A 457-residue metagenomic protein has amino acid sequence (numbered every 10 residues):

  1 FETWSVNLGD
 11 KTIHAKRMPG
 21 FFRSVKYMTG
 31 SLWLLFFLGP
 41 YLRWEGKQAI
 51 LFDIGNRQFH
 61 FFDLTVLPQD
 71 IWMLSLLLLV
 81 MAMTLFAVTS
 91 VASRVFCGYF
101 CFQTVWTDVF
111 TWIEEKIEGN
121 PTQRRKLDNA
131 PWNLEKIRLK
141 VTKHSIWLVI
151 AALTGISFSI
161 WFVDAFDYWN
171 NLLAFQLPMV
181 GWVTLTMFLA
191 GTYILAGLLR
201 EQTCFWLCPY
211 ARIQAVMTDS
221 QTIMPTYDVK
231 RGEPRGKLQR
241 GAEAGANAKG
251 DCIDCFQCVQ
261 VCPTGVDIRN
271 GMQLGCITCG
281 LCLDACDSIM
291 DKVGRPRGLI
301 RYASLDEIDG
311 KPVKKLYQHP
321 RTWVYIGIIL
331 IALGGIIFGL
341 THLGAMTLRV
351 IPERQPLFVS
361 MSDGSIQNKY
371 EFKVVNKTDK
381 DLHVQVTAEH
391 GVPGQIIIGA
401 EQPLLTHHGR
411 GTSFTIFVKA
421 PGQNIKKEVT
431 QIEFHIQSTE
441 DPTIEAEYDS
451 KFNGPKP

Functional and structural regions predicted by a protein language model:
F1-R235, L283, P296-L330: Membrane-embedded alpha-helical bundles of multi-pass integral membrane proteins
T89-T104, A196-A211, A242-M290: Cysteine-centered iron-sulfur cluster-binding motifs in ferredoxin-type domains/subunits of redox enzymes
G335-I337, H342-S362, I366-Q367, T443-P457: Long, low-complexity ectodomains and other extracytoplasmic segments of secretory-pathway proteins
S365-E371, T412-S413, K427-I432: Short, solvent-exposed loop/turn segments enriched in Ser/Thr/Gly
V374-T378, S438: Asparagine-centered strand-capping/turn motif at beta-strand->loop junctions
D379-P393: Short acidic, flexible loop segments centered on an aromatic residue
I396-Q423: Intrinsically disordered, low-complexity Pro/Gly/Ser/Thr-rich segments with frequent PxxP/GP/PP motifs and embedded
A420-P457: Terminal connector regions
